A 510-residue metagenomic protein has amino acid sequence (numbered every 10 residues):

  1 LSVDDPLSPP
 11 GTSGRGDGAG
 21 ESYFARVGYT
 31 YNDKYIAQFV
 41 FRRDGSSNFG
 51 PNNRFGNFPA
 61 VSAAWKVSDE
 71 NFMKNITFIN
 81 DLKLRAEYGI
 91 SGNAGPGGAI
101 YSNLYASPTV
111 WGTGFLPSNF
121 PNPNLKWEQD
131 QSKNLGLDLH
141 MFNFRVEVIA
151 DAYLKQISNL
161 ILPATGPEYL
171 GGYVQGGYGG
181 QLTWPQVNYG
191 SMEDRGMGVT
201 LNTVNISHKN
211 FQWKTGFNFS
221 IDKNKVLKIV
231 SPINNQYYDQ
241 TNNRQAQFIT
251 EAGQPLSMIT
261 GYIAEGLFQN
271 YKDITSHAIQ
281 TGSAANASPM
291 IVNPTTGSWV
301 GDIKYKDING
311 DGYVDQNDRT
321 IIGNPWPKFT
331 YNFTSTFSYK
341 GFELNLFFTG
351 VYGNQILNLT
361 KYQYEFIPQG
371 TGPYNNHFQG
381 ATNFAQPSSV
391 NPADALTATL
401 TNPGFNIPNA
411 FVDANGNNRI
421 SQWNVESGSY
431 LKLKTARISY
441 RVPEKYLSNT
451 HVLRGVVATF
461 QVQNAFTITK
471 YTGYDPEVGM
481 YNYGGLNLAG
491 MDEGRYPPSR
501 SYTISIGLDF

Functional and structural regions predicted by a protein language model:
L1-A252, G416, I420-F510: Extracellular/periplasmic, surface-exposed regions of secreted and cell-surface proteins
Y29, I308, F337: Short aromatic-centered micro-motifs
S46, V351-V457: Extracytoplasmic gating/loop element in the C-terminal half of outer-membrane beta-barrel translocons and assembly
A94-G97, M141, L201, M258 (+5 more regions): Basic, gly/Ser/Thr/Pro-rich low-complexity segments located predominantly at protein N termini
I206-G323, E365-F366, G372-N402, Q463: Conserved small-residue
Q269-N270, A285-N286, M290, I322-L359: Glycine-rich, aromatic-lined ligand/substrate-binding cores of catalytic and carbohydrate-binding domains
G312-Q316, I321-P325, G416-G428: Amphipathic, heptad-repeat alpha-helical segments used for oligomerization and assembly
